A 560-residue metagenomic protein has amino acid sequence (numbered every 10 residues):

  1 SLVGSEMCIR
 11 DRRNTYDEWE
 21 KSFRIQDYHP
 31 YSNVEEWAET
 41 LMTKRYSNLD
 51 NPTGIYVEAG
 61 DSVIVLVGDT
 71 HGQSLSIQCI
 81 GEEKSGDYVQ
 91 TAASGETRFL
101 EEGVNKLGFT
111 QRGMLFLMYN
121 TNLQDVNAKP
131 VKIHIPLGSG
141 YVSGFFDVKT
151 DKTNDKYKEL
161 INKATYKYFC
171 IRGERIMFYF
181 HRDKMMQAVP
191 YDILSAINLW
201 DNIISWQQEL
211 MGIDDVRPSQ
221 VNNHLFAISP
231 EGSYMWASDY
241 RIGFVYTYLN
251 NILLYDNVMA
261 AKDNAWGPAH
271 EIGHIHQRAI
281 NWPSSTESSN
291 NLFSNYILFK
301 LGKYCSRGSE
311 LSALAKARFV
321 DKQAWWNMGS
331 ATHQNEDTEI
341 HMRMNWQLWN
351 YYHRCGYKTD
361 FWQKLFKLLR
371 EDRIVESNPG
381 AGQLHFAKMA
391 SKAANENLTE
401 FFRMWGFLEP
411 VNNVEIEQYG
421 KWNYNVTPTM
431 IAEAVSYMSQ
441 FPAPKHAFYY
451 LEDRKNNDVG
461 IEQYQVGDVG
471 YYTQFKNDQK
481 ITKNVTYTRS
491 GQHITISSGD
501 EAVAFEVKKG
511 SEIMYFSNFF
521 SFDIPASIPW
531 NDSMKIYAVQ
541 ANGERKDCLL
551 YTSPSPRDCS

Functional and structural regions predicted by a protein language model:
S1, S5-E6, Q73-S74, S238-V245: Viral RNA-dependent RNA polymerase
S1-G4, I9, Y551-S560: Single conserved hydrophobic/aromatic residue that forms the stacking wall/gate of nucleotide- or nucleobase-binding
S5-E6, R10-G140, H493-D547: Beta-strand-enriched, solvent-exposed domains that form extended recognition/catalytic surfaces
S5-E6, R10-S22, P379-L549: Beta/coil-rich, acidic/histidine-enriched accessory regions frequently appended to metallopeptidases
T70, E82, G86-V89, E96-M177 (+1 more regions): Zn2+-dependent metallopeptidase catalytic core
Y157-K158, K167-N350, W362-L365, F386: Catalytic cores of extracellular degradative/oxidative enzymes
K184-M186, F520-F522, T552: A short, sequence-level motif marking secondary-structure junctions
R318-Q418, W422-N423: Active-site-proximal alpha-helical
